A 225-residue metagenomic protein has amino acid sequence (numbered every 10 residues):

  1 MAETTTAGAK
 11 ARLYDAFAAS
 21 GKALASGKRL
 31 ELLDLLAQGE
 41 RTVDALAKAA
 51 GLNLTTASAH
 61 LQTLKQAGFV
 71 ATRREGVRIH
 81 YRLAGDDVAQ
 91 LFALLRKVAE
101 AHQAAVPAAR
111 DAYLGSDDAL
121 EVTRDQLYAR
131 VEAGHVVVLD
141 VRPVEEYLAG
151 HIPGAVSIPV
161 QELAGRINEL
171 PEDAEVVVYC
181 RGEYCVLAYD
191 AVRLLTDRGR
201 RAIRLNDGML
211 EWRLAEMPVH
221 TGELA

Functional and structural regions predicted by a protein language model:
A2-A7, L13-K22, L35-A37, A45 (+5 more regions): Rhodanese-like catalytic fold shared by cysteine-dependent sulfurtransferases and DSP/PTP-type phosphatases
G27-L30, Q38-T42: Short capping segments at the starts of secondary-structure elements
K28, L61, I79: DNA major-groove recognition helix of helix-turn-helix
V43-T72: Canonical helix-turn-helix DNA-binding module
K65-Q66, E132, L148, L214: The C-terminal cap of the DNA-recognition helix in HTH/winged-HTH DNA-binding domains, marking the helix-to-coil
D117-R130: A short, well-structured juxtamembrane/interface segment
L127, H135-R142, I158: Short hydrophobic beta-strand that contains or immediately precedes a catalytic carboxylate
